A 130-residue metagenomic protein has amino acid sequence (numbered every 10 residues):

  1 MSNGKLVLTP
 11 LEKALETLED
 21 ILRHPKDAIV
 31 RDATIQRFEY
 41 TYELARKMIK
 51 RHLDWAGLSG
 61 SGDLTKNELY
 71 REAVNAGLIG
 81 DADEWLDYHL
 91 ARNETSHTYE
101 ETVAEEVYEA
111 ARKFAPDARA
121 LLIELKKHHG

Functional and structural regions predicted by a protein language model:
M1-G130: Solvent-exposed interaction patches of small proteins and small membrane subunits
